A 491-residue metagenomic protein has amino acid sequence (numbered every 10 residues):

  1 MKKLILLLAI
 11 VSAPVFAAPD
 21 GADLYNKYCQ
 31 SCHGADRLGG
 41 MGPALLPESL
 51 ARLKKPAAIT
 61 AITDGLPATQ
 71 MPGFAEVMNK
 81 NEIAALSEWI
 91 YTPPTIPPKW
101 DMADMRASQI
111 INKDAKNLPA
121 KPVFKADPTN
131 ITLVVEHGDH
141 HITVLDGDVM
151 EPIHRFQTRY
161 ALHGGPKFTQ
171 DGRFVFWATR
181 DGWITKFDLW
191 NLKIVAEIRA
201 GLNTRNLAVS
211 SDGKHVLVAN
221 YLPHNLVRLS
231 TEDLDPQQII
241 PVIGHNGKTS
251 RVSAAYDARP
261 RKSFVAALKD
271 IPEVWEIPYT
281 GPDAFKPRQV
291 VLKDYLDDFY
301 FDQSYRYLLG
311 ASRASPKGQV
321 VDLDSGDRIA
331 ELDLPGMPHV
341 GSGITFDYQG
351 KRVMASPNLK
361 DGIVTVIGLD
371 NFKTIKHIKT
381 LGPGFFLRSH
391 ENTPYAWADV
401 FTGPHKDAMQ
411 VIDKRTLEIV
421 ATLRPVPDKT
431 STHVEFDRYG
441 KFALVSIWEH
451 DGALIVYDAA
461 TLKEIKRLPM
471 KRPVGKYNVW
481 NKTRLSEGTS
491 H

Functional and structural regions predicted by a protein language model:
N26-Y28, P72-G138: Flexible coil segments in periplasmic/lumen-exposed cytochrome c-class electron-transfer proteins
S31, D36-M41, L45-T95: Extracytoplasmic electron-transfer domains, predominantly the class I c-type cytochrome c fold
P119-K121, L162-K167, N203-S210, K248-Y256 (+5 more regions): Repeated scaffold domains used in trafficking and secretory/extracellular systems, primarily beta-propellers
A126-P128, Q170-D171, S211-G213, R259-P260 (+5 more regions): Residue-level detector of Asp-centered blade-edge/turn motifs that repeat once per structural unit in beta-propeller
G147-V149, D188-L192, S230-L234, Y279-P282 (+4 more regions): Short loop/turn segments that connect beta-strands within beta-propeller blades
E151-Q157, K193-I198, D235-N246, D283-V291 (+4 more regions): A short beta-strand motif characteristic of beta-propeller blades
A200-P272, A284-R288: Asp-box/WD-like beta-propeller blade repeats and closely related beta-sheet repeat scaffolds
P383-G452: Loop/turn-rich, solvent-exposed surfaces of beta-rich toroidal or solenoidal domains
